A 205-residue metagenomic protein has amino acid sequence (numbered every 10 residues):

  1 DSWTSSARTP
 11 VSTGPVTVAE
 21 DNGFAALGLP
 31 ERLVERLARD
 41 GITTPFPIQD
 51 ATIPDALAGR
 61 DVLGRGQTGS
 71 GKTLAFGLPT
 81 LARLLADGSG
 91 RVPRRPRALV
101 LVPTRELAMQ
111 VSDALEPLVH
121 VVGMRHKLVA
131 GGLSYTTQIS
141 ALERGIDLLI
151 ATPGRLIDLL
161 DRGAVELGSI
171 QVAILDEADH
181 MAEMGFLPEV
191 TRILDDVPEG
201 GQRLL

Functional and structural regions predicted by a protein language model:
D1-D21: Intrinsically disordered, low-complexity accessory regions that flank the conserved helicase/ATPase core of eukaryotic
P15-G66, D176: Conserved pre-motif I regulatory segment
L29, F76, A86-S89, D113 (+6 more regions): Short, conserved catalytic or interaction motifs in soluble domains
R32-E35, R39-I42, R91-D161, S169-V172: Conserved nucleic-acid-binding Ia/Ib motif block in the N-terminal RecA-like helicase ATPase lobe
D50-V62, T73-V92, E106-M109, D113-L118 (+3 more regions): Walker A/P-loop NTP-binding motif
A58-G64, P96-A98, I146-D147, G201-Q202: Pre-Walker A (Motif I) flank of P-loop NTPase domains
G69-G71: Conserved glycine(s) of the Walker
P153-L205: SF2 helicase catalytic motif II
